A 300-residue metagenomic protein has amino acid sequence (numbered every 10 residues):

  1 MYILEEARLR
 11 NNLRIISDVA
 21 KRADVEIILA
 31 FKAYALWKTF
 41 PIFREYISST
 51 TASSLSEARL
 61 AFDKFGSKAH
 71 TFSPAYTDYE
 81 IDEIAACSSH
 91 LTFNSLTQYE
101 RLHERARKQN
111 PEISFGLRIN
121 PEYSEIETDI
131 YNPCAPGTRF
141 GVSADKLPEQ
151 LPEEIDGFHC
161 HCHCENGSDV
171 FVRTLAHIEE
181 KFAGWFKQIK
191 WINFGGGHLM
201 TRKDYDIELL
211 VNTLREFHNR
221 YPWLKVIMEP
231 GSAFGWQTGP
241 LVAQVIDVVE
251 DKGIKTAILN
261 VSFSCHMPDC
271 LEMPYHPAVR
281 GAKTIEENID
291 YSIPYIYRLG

Functional and structural regions predicted by a protein language model:
M1-L4: Generic N-terminal amphipathic, Lys/Arg-enriched alpha-helix
A7-I15, H177: A non-catalytic, amphipathic alpha-helix used as a structural packing/dimerization or gating element in enzyme scaffolds
R8, E57, Q98, E122 (+5 more regions): Short, glycine-/Ser/Thr-/acidic-enriched flexible segments
N12-R22, L60: A short, N-terminal amphipathic alpha-helix
V25-W191, T213-E216: Active-site-proximal beta-alpha core segment in soluble small-molecule metabolic enzymes
H161-H163, I192-T201, P230-A233: Glycine-rich beta-strand-to-loop/alpha-helix junction loops that act as flexible
G167-R173, T201-L210, Q237-A243, D247: Short glycine/threonine-rich loop-to-helix capping motif typified by GTGT followed within a few residues by an Asp-Pro
M228-G300: Charged (often Lys/Glu-rich) extended helix/loop segments that serve as interaction or gating elements
